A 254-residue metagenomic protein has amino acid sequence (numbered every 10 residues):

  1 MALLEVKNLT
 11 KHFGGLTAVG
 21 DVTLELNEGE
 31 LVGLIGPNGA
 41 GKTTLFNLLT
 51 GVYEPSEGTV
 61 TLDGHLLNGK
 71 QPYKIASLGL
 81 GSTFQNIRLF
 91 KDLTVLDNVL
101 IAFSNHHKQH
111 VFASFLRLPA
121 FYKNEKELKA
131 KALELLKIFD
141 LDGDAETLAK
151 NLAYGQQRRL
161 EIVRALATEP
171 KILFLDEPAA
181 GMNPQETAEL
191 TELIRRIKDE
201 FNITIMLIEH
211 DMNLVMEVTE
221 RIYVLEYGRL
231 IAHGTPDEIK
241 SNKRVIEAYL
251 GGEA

Functional and structural regions predicted by a protein language model:
A2-A254: Glycine-rich phosphate-binding loops of nucleotide-dependent enzymes
